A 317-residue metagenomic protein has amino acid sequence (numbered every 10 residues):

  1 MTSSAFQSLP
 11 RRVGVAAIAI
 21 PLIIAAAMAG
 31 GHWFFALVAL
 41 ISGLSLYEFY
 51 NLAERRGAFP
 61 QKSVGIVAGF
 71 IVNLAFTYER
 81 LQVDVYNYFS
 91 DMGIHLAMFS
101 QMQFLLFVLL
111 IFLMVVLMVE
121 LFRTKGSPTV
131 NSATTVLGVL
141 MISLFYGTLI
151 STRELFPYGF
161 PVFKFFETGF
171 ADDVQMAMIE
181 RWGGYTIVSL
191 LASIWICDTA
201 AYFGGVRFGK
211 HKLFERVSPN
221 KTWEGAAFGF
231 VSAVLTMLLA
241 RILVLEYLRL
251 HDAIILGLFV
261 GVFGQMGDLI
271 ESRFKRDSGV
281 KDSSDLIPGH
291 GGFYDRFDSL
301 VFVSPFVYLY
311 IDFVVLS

Functional and structural regions predicted by a protein language model:
T2-L256: Membrane-embedded alpha-helical bundles of polytopic integral membrane proteins
A17-I18, S284, V301-F302: Hydrophobic alpha-helical transmembrane segments of integral membrane proteins, especially lipid-exposed positions
A201-Y202, V206-R207, S272, R276-V280: Juxtamembrane interface at the ends
D277-S299: Interfacial loop-to-transmembrane junctions
V301, P305-Y310: Hydrophobic alpha-helical transmembrane segments of membrane transport and translocation systems, primarily multi-pass
L309-S317: Juxtamembrane boundary at the C-terminal end of a transmembrane helix
